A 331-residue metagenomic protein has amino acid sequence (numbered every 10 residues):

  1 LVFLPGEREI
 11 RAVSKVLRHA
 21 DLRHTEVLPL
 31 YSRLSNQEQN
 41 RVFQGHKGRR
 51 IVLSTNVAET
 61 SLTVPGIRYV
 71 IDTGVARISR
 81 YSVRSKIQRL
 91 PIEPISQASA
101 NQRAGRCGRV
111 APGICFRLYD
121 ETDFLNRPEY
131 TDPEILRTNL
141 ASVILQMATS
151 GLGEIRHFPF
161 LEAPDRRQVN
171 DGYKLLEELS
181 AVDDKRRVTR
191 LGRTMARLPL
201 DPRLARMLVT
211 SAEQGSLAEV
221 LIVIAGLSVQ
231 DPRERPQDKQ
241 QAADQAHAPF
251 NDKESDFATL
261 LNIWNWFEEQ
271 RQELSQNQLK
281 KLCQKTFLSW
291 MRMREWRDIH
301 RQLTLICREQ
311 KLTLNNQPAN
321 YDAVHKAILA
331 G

Functional and structural regions predicted by a protein language model:
L1-M207, K311: P-loop NTPase motor module signature
L175, S180-D184, R193, P199 (+1 more regions): Extended, charged helical/alpha-beta scaffold domains that provide interaction surfaces
